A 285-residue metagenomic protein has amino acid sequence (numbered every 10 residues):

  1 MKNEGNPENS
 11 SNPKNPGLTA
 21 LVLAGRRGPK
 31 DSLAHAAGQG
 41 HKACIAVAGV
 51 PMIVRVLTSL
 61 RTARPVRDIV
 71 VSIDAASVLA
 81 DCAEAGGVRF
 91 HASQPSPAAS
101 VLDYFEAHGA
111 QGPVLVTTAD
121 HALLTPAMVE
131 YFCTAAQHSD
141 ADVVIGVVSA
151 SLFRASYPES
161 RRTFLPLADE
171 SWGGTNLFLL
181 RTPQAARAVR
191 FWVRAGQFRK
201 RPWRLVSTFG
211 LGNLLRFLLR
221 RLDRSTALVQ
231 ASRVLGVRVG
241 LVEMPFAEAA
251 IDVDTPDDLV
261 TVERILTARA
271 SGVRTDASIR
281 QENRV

Functional and structural regions predicted by a protein language model:
M1-G5, N9-G38: N-terminal nucleotide-binding beta1-loop-alpha1 segment
A37-V54: Short catalytic helix/loop segments, enriched in acidic residues and glycine and frequently bearing histidine
S59-P65: Short, acidic, metal-binding catalytic loop of nucleotide-sugar glycosyltransferases
V66, A110-Q111, D140-A141: Short, high-confidence coil segments that cap the C-terminus of an alpha-helix and link into the following beta-strand
I73-V78: Short, polar loop motifs at secondary-structure junctions
D81-V116, L123-E130: Short phosphate-binding loop-to-helix
T125-R233, M244-E248, V285: Conserved core of the sugar-phosphate nucleotidyltransferase
T255: Short, conserved phosphate/pyrophosphate- and ester-handling motifs at nucleotide-, phospho-/glycolipid
